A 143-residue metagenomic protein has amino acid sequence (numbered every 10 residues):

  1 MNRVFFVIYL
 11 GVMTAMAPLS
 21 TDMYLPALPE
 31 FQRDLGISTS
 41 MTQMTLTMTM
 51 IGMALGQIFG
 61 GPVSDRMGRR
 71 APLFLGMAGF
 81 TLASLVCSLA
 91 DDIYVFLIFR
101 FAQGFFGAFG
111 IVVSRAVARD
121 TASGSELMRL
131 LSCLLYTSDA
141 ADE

Functional and structural regions predicted by a protein language model:
V12-Q32: Extracytoplasmic
M13, L75-G79, A83, F99 (+1 more regions): Residue-level signature of the transmembrane alpha-helical cores of Major Facilitator Superfamily-type secondary
D22, M50-I58: Residue-level signature of mid-helix packing/kink "hotspots" within the transmembrane helices of 12-pass Major
T39-Q43, S132: Small-residue hotspots at the loop-to-helix junctions and early N-terminal turns of transmembrane alpha-helices
Q57-D91: Conserved MFS/SLC helix-loop-helix module at the cytosolic interface between two early adjacent transmembrane helices
Y94-A102: Paired small-residue
F101-L135: Cytoplasmic helix-loop-helix junction between adjacent transmembrane helices in 12-TM secondary transporters
Y136-E143: Conserved small/polar residues in nucleotide/adenosyl-binding loops
